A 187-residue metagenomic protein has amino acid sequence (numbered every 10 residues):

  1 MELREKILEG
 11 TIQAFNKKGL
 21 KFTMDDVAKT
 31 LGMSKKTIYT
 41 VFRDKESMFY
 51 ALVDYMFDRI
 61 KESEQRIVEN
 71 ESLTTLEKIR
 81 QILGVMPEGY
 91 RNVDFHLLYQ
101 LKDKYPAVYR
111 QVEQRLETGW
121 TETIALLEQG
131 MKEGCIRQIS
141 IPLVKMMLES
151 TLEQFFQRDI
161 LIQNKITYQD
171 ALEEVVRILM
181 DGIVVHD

Functional and structural regions predicted by a protein language model:
M1-E5, M24, E46, Y50 (+9 more regions): Short, structured helix-loop boundary elements
K6, G10, A14-S47, A51: Helix-turn-helix
A51, Q65-N92, K145-L148: Hydrophobic alpha-helical connector segments
D54-K61: Short, basic, alpha-helical segments at the C-terminal edge of helix-turn-helix-like DNA-binding modules
I67, E71, V93, L97-L101 (+2 more regions): Secondary-structure edge/capping motif, primarily at the C-terminal ends of alpha-helices and the immediately following
E77, Q81, E88, A125-Q129 (+2 more regions): C-terminal peripheral helix-coil segments that are non-catalytic and often amphipathic
P87-E122, E133-C135: Short secondary-structure transition hinges
Y105, E117-L148, L152, I162 (+1 more regions): Hydrophobic alpha-helical bundle segments that form small-molecule/ligand-binding pockets
